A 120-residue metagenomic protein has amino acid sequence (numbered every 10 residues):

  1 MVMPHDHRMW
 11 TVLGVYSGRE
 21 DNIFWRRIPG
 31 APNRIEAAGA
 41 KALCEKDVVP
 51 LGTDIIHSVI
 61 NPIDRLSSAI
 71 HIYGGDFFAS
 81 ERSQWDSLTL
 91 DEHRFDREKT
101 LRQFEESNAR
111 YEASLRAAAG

Functional and structural regions predicted by a protein language model:
V2-P4, N22-I23, L51, H57-P62: Short beta-strand His + acidic residue motifs that chelate non-heme Fe in jelly-roll/DSBH and cupin folds
H7-N22, R26, I72-G75: Short, conserved beta-strand element in jelly-roll/cupin
R8-M9, G30, W85-L88: Short, surface-exposed, charged loop/turn segments at secondary-structure junctions
R8-M9, I55, R65: A generic "binding-loop/recognition-motif" signal
V12, R27-S58, H93-E98: Short acidic-glycine-tyrosine-enriched beta hairpin
E20, P29, I56, F77-F78: Generic "edge-of-domain/loop-turn" microfeature
P62-Y111: Double-stranded beta-helix
S114-G120: Eukaryotic intrinsically disordered, low-complexity regulatory regions
